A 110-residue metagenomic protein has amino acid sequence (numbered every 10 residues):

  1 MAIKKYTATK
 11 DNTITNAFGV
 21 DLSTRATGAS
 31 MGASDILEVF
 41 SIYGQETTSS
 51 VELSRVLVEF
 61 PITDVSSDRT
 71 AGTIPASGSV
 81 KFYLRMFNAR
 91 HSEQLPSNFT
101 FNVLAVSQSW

Functional and structural regions predicted by a protein language model:
M1-D68: Flexible, small-residue-rich N-terminal segments that precede or flank a structured functional core
Y6, L37, F82-L84, F101-V103: Hydrophobic beta-strand residues in large extracellular and virion-surface proteins
S23, F60, F87, L104-Q108: Predominantly extracellular/luminal cell-surface or secreted proteins
T48-E52, G72-P75, Q94-L95: Extracytoplasmic/periplasmic, Sec-exported soluble proteins
L53-E59, S77-K81, N98-F101, A105: Extracellular structured ligand-interaction cores
F60, G72-H91: A short beta-strand element within beta-rich, extracytoplasmic domains of secreted/secretory-pathway proteins
R90-W110: Beta-strand-rich interaction/scaffold domains
